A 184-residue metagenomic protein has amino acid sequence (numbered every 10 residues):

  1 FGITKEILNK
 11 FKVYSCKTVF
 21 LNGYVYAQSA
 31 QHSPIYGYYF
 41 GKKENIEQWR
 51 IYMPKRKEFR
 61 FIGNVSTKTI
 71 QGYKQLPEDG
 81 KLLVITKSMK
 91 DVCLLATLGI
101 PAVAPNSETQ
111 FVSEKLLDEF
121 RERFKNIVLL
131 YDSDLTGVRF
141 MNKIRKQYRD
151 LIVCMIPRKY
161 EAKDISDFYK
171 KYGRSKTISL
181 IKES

Functional and structural regions predicted by a protein language model:
F1-F20, T177: Short, surface-exposed acidic
F1-G2, K12, K57, F124-K125 (+1 more regions): Short, flexible coil/linker elements and helix-boundary hinge sites characteristic of intrinsically disordered
G2, S29, N64, I70 (+2 more regions): Low-complexity, intrinsically disordered regions enriched in charged/polar residues
K5, K10, Q48, E58-F59 (+1 more regions): Generic secondary-structure boundary/loop-capping signal
E6, E78-L83, M89-S184: TOPRIM fold recognition
K17-R123, M141: Phosphate-handling DNA/RNA-contact segment within nucleic-acid enzymes
